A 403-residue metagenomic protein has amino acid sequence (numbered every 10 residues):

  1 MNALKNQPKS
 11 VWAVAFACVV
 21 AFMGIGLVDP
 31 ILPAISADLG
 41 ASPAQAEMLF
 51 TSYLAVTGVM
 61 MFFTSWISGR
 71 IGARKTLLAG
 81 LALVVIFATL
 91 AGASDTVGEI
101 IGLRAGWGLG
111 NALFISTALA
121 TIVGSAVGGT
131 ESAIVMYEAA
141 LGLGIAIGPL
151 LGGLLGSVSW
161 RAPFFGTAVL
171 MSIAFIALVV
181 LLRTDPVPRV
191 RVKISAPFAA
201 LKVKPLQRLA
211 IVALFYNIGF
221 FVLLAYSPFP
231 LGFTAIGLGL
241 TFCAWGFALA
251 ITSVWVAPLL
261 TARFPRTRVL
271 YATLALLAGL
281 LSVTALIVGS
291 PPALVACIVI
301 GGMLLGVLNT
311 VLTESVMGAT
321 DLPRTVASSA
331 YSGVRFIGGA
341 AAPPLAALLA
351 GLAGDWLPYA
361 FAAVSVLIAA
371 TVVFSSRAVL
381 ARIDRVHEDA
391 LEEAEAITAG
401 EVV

Functional and structural regions predicted by a protein language model:
M1-K5, L182-A210: Juxtamembrane intracellular "pre-TM" segments in multi-pass secondary transporters
G40, G72, A93-E99, V127 (+1 more regions): Helix-breaking motifs and short loop linkers at transmembrane-helix boundaries and internal kinks in secondary membrane
G58-D95: Conserved MFS/SLC helix-loop-helix module at the cytosolic interface between two early adjacent transmembrane helices
M61-G72, T252-R266, A350: Helix-to-loop junctions at the C-terminal end of transmembrane segments in multipass secondary transporters
L103-L143: Cytoplasmic helix-loop-helix junction between adjacent transmembrane helices in 12-TM secondary transporters
G128, V135-V180: Helix-loop-helix hairpin linking two adjacent transmembrane segments in secondary transporters
A168-V187, T371-R377: C-terminal membrane-cytosol helix-exit motif in multi-pass small-molecule transporters
T267-L312: C-terminal transmembrane helical hairpin of 12-TM major facilitator-type secondary transporters
